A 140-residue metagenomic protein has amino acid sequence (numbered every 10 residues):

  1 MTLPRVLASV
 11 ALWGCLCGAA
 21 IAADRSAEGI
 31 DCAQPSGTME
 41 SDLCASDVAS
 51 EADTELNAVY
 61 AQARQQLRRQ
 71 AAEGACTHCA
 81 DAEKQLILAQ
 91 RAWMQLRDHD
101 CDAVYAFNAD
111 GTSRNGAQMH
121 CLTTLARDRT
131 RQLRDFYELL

Functional and structural regions predicted by a protein language model:
M1-R5: Positively charged n-region of N-terminal signal peptides that target proteins for export
L7-G18: Bacterial N-terminal signal peptides
I21-L140: N-terminal alpha-helical modules
